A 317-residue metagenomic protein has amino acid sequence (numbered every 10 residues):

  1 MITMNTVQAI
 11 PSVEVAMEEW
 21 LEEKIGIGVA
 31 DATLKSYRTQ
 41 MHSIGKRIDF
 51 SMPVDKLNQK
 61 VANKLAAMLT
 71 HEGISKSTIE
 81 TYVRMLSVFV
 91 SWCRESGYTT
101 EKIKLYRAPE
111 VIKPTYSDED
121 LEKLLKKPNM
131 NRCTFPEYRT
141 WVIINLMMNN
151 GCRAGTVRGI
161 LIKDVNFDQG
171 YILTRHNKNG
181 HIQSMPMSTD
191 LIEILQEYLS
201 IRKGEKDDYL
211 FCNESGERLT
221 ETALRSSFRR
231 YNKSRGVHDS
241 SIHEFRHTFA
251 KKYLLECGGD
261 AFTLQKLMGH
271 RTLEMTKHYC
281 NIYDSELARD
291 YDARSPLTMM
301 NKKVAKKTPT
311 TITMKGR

Functional and structural regions predicted by a protein language model:
M1-A9, R294-R317: C-terminal secondary-structure termini that scaffold catalytic or DNA-interacting sites
I2-M4, V15-I112, K127-N131, I201: N-terminal core-binding DNA-recognition domain of tyrosine recombinases/integrases
S96, P109-K126, N179-T189, G204-D207: DNA breakage-rejoining catalytic core of tyrosine-based enzymes
T115, H176-K178, M268-A293: Catalytic-site neighborhood detector that most strongly recognizes the C-terminal catalytic loop/helix of tyrosine
K123-A154: Basic, Lys/Arg- and aromatic-enriched nucleic-acid-binding interface segment
N145, N149, R246-E274, H278: C-terminal catalytic core of tyrosine-transesterase DNA break-rejoin enzymes
N150, G159-E197: Conserved tyrosine-mediated DNA breakage-rejoining catalytic core shared by Y-recombinases
S188-V237: Active-site/catalytic core of tyrosine-dependent DNA strand-transfer enzymes
